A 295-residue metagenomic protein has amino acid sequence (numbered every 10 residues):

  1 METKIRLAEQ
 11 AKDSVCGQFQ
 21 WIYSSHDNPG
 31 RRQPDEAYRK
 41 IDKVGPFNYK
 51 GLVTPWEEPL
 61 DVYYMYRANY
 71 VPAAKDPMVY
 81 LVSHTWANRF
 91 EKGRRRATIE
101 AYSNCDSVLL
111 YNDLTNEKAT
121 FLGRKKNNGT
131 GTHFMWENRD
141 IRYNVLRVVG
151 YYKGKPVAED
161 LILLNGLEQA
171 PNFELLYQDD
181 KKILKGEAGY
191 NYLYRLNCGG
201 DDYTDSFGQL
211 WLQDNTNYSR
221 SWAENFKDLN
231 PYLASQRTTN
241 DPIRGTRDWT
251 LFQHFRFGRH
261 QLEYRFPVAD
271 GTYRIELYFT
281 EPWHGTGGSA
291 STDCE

Functional and structural regions predicted by a protein language model:
M1-K125, T132, E137-P156: Extended substrate-binding grooves/exosites of carbohydrate-active enzymes
K118-T120, N127-T130, L167-E168, W283-G285: A short local loop/turn or secondary-structure capping micro-motif enriched for an aromatic residue
K125, W136-R139, D160-L164, L196 (+1 more regions): Generic detection of short hydrophobic beta-strand segments and adjacent strand-loop junctions
Y151-A158, P282-G287: Short acidic/polar inter-strand loop motif in beta-rich domains
G154-E168: Edge beta-strands of extracellular beta-sandwich domains
Q169-E295: Compositionally biased, intrinsically disordered or flexible polar/acidic segments
